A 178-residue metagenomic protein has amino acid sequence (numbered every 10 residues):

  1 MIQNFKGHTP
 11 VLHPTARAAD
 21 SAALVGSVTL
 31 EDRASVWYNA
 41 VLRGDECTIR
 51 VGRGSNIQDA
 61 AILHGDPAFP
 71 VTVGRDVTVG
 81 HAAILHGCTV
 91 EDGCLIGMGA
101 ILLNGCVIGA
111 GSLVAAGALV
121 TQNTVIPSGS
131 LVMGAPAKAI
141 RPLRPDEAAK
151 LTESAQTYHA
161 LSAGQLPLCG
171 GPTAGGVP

Functional and structural regions predicted by a protein language model:
M1-V11, D45-R53, D59-A61, G65-D66 (+2 more regions): Glycine-rich hexapeptide-repeat left-handed beta-helix
M1-V36: N-terminal segments that cap or nucleate solenoid repeat domains
